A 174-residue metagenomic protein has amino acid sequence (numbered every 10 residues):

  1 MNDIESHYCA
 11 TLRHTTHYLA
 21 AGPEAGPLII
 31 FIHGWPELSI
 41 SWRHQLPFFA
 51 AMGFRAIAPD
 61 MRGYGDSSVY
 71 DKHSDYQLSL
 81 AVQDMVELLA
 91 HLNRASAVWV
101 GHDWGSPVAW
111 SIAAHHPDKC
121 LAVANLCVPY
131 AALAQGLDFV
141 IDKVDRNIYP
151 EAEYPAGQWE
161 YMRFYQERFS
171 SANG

Functional and structural regions predicted by a protein language model:
M1-L28, A51-F54, R94-A95: Alpha/beta-hydrolase fold catalytic core
N2-D3, T15-T16, Y64-V100, W104-G174: Flexible "cap/lid" subdomain of the alpha/beta-hydrolase fold that forms the substrate-access gate
Y8-C9, F31-I32, H44, L89 (+2 more regions): Alpha-helical interaction segments
C9, A50, R55, M162-Q166 (+1 more regions): Compositionally biased, low-structure terminal segments
L19-V69, L88: Conserved HGGG/HGGXW glycine-rich cap/lid loop of the alpha/beta-hydrolase fold
